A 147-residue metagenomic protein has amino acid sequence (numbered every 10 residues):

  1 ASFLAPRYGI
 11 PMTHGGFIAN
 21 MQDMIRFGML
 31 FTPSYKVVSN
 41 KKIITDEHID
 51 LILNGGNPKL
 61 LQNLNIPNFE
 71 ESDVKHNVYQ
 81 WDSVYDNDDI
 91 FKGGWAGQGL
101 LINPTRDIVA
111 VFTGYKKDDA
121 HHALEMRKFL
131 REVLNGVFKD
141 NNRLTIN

Functional and structural regions predicted by a protein language model:
A1-Y8, G15, D50-V111: Active-site Gly/Thr loop motif
G15-K36, Q98-G114: Active-site-proximal alpha-helical segments within enzyme catalytic domains
N20, I44-D46, K92: Helix N-cap / beta->alpha transition motif
D23-R26, E47, K128-E132: Extracytoplasmic/secreted proteins, especially bacterial periplasmic and envelope-associated proteins
M29-K36, N54, N135-F138: Sec-exported extracytoplasmic/periplasmic mature domains
Y35-T45: Structural helix-adjacent loops and short alpha-helical linkers that scaffold large soluble proteins
D89-N147: Structured C-terminal helix/loop/strand segments within mature extracytoplasmic catalytic/sensor domains
